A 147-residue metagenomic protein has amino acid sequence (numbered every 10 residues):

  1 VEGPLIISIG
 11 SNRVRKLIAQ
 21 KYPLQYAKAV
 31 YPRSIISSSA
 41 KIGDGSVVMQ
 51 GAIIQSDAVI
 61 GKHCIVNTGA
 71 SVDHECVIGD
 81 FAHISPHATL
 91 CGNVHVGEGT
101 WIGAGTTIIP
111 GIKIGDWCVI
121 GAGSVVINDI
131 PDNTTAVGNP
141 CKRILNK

Functional and structural regions predicted by a protein language model:
V1-I36: Phosphate-bearing ligand-interacting subdomains that bind or position ATP/ADP/UDP/GDP/NAD(P) or nucleotide-linked
R15-I18, I130, N146: Short glycine-/acidic-enriched loop or helix-start segments at secondary-structure transitions that form or flank
A29-I144: Structural signal for interior beta-strand "rungs" in well-ordered beta-sheet cores of soluble enzyme domains
